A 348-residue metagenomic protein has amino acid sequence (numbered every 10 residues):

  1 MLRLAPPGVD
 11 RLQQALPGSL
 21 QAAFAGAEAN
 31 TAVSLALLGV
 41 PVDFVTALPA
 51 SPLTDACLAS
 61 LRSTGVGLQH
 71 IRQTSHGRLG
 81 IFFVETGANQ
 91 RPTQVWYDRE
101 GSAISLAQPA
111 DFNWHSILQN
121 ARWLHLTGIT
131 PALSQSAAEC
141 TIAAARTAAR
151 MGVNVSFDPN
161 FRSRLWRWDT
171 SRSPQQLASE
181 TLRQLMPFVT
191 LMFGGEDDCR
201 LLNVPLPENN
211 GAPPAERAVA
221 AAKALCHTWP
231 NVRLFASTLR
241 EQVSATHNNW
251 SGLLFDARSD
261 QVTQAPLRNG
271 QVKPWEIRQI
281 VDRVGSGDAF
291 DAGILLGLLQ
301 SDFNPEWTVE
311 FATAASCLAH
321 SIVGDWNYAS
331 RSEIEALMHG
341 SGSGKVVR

Functional and structural regions predicted by a protein language model:
M1-Q13: Positively charged, low-complexity intrinsically disordered leader regions
D10-T31: Short catalytic helix/loop segments, enriched in acidic residues and glycine and frequently bearing histidine
A23, N30-V42, G297-S301: Alpha-helix C-terminal capping segments
L35, G195, G287: Short, conserved phosphate/pyrophosphate- and ester-handling motifs at nucleotide-, phospho-/glycolipid
P41-G128, I334-R348: Conserved N-terminal subdomain of the carbohydrate kinase-like
G80, P109-D111, Q175-S179, V219 (+1 more regions): Structural motif corresponding to alpha-helix initiation and N-cap regions
W123, I129-S251: Conserved beta-alpha-beta core of the PfkB/ribokinase-like small-molecule kinase fold
R146-R150, V204-R348: Conserved phosphate-binding/catalytic region of the ribokinase-like
